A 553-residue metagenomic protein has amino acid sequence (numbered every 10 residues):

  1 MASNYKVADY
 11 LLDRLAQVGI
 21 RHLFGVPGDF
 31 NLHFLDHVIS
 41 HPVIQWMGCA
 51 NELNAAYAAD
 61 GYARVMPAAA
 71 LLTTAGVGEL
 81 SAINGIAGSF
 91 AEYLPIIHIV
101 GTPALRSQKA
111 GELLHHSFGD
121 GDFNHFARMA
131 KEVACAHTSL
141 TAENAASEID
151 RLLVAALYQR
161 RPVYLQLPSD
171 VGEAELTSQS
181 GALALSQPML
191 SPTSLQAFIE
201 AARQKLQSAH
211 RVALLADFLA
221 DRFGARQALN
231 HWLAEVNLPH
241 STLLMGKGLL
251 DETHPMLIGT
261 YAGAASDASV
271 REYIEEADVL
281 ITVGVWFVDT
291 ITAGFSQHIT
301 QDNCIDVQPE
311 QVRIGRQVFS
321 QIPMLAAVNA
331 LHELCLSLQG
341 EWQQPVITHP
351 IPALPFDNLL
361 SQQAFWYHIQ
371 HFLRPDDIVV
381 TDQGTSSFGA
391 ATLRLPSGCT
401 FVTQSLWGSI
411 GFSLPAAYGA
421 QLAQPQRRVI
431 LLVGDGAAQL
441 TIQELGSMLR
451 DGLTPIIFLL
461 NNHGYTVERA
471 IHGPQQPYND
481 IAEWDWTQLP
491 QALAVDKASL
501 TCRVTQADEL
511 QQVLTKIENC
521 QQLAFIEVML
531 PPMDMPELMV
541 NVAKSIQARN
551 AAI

Functional and structural regions predicted by a protein language model:
A2-L338, P375, T454-I457: N-terminal alpha/beta PP-like core and its mobile active-site loop of ThDP/TPP-dependent enzymes
A2-S3, L140, S178-Q179, E200 (+2 more regions): Phosphate/pyrophosphate-binding active-site segments
A8-L12, A16-R21, V26-D29, F34-I39 (+2 more regions): Active-site diphosphate/adenylate-binding microenvironment
A59, A130, I369, P490-Q491: Structural element of the ATP-grasp superfamily
I99, K109-D120, F388-I553: Thiamine diphosphate
A213, I378, I430-L431: Hydrophobic "anchor" residues on beta-strands that sit immediately upstream of conserved functional sites
A216, V283, V307, T381 (+3 more regions): Active-site flanking residues adjacent to catalytic metal/cofactor-binding acidic residues
D217-D221, L354, G434-G436: Conserved short loop/turn motifs at secondary-structure junctions
